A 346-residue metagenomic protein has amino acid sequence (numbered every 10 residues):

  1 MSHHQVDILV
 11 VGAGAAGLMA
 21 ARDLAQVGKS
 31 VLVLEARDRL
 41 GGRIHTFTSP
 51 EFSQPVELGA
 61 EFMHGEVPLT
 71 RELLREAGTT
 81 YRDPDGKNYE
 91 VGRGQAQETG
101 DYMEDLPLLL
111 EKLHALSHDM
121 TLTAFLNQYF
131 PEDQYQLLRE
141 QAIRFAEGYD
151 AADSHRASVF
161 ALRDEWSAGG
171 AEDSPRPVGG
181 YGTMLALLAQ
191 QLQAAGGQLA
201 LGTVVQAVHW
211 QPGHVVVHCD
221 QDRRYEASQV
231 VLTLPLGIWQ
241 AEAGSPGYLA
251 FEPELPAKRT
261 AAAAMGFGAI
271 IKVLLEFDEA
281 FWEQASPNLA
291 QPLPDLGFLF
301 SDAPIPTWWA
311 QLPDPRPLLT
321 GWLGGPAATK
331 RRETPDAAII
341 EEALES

Functional and structural regions predicted by a protein language model:
M1-S346: FAD-dinucleotide binding site
